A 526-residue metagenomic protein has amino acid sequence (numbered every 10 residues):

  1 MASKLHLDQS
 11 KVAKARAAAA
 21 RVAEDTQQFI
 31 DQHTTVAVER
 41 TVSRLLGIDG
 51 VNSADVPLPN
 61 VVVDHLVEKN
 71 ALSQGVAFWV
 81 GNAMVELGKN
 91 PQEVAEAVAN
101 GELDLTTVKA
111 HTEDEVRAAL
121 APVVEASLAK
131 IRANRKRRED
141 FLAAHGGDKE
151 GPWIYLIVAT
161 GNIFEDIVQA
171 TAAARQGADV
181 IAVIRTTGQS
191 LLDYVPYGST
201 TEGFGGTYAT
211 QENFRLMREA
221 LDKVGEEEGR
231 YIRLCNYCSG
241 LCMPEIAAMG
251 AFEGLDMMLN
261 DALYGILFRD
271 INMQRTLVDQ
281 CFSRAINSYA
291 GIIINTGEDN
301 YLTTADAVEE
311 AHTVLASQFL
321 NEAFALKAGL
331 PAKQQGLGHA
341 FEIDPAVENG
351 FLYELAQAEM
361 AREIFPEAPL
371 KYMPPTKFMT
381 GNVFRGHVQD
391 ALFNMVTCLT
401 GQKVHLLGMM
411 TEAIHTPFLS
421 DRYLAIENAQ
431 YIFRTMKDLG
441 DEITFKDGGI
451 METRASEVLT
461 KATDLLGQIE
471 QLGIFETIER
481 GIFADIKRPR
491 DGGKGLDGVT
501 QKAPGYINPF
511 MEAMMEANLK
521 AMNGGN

Functional and structural regions predicted by a protein language model:
M1-D166, A172-G177, R185-N213, G240-I246 (+5 more regions): Long, compositionally biased, glycine/small-hydrophobic-enriched stretches that function as flexible linkers, tethers
V123-R135, H145-E150, I154-K403, M410-F418 (+1 more regions): Helix-rich catalytic cores of soluble enzyme domains
